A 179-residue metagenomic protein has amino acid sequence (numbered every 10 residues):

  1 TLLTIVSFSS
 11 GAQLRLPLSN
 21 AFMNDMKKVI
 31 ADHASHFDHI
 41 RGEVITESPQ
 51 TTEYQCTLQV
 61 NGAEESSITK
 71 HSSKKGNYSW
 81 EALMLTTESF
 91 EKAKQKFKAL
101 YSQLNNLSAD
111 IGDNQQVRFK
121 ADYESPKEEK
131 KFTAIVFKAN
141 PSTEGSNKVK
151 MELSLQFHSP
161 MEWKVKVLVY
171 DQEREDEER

Functional and structural regions predicted by a protein language model:
T1-L2: Sec-dependent signal peptide recognition, specifically the positively charged N-region followed immediately by
S7-S9: N-terminal signal peptide c-region/cleavage motif recognized by signal peptidases
A12-N77: N-terminal leader/targeting segments
S19, T57-N61, T69-H71, L83-L85 (+3 more regions): A structural detector for beta-sheet-dominated domains
F22-V29, A93-L104, V167: Generic hydrophobic, helix-prone segments enriched in Leu/Val/Ile
H39-V60, S66, A82, D113-T143: Ser/Thr-rich, low-complexity intrinsically disordered terminal regions
E64-E129: Long, charged/polar, surface-exposed segments that mediate recognition or autoinhibition
Q103-R179: A charged, solvent-exposed segment within the mature domains of Sec-exported extracytoplasmic proteins
